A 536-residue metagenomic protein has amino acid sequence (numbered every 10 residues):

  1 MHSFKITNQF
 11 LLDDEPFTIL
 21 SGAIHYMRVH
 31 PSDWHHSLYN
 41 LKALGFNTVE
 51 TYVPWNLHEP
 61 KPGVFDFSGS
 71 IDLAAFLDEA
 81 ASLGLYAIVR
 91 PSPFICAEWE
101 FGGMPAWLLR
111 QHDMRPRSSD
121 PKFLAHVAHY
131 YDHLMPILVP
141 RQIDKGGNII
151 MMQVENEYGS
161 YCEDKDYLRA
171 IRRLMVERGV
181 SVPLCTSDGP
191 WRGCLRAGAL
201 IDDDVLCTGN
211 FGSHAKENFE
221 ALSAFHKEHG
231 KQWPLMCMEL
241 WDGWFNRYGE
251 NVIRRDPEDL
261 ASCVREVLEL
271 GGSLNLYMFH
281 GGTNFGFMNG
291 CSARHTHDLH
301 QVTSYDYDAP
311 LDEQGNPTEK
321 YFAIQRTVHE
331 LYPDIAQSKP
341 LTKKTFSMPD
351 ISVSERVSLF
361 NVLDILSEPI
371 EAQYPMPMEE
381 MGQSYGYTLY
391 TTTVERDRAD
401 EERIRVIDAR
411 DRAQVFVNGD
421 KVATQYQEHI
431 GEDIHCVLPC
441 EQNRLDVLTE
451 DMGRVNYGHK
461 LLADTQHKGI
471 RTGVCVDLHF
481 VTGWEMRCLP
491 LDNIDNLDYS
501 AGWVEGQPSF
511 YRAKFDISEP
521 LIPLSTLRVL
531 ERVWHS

Functional and structural regions predicted by a protein language model:
M1, L12-E15, S32-S37, L41 (+3 more regions): Extended carbohydrate-recognition surfaces in non-catalytic/accessory domains of CAZymes and lectin-like proteins
M1-T48, D78: N-terminal carbohydrate-binding accessory modules
W34-E100, R172-E177: Aromatic-lined substrate-binding rim segments of carbohydrate-active enzymes
G63-G69, S82, P93-S118, L168-R173 (+3 more regions): Aromatic- and acidic-residue-enriched segments that line the glycan-binding/catalytic groove of carbohydrate-active
A81, L85, E177-R178, G212-D312 (+2 more regions): Catalytic-core region of carbohydrate-active enzymes that cleave or remodel glycosidic bonds
K122-D204: Active-site neighborhood of glycoside hydrolase catalytic domains
T303, D408-A409, F416-A463, S536: Beta-strand-rich ligand-recognition modules
D400-F416, L445, F515-S536: Aromatic-lined ligand-binding clefts that engage carbohydrates, nucleic acids, or primary amines
